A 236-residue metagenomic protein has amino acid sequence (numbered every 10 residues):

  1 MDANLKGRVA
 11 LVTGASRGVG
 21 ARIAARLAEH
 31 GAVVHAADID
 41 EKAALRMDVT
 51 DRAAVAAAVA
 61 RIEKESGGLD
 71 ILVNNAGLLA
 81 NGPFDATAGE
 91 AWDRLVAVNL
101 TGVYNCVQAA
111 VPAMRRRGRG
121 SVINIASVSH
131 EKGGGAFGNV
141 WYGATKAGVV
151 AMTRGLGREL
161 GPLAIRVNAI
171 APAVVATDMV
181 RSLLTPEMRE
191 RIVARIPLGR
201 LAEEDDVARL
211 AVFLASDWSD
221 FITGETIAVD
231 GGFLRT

Functional and structural regions predicted by a protein language model:
S16-R17: Conserved glycine-rich cofactor-binding loop
P83-F84, A91-V96, I192: Substrate-binding pocket helix/loop in short-chain dehydrogenase/reductase
V107, T145, T153: Active-site helix of classical SDR
P112, R154, R158-E159, D220: Alpha-helical segment proximal to the catalytic Tyr-Lys
S127: Residue(s) in the substrate-gating loop at a strand-loop-helix junction that position the organic substrate next
G161-R166, I222-G224: Short, small/polar-rich loop/turn modules that mediate ligand/substrate recognition or access, typified
V212, T223-T236: Short C-terminal tail/terminal secondary-structure segment of NAD(P)H-dependent dehydrogenase/reductase domains
